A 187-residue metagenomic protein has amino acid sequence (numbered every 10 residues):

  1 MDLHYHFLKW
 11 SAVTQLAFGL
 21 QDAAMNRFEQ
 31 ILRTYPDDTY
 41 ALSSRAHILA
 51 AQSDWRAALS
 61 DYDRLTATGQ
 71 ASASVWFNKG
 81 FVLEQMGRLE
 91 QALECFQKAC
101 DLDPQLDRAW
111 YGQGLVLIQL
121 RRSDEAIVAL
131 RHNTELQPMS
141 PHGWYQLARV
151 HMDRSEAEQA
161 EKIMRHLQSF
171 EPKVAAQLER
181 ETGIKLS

Functional and structural regions predicted by a protein language model:
M1-Y5, D153-S187: Terminal, low-structured helical/coil segments at or just beyond the last alpha-helical repeat
H4-S53: Alpha-helical segment of the N-proximal tetratricopeptide repeat
H4-Y5, T39-Y40, S72-S74, D107-R108 (+2 more regions): Helix-start (N-cap) detector for alpha-helical repeat units in TPR-like alpha-solenoids, especially tetratricopeptide
W10, S44, N78, G112 (+2 more regions): Canonical tetratricopeptide repeat
F18-Q30, Q52-R64, Q85-K98, L120-H132 (+2 more regions): Structural signature of tandem alpha-helical TPR/SEL1-like repeats, specifically the intra-repeat loop/turn
